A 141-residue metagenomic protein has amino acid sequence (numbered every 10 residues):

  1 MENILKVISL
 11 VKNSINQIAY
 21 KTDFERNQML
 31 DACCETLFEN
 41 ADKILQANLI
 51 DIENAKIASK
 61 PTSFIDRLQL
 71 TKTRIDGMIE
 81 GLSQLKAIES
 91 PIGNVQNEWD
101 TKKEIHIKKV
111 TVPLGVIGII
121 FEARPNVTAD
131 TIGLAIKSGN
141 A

Functional and structural regions predicted by a protein language model:
M1-I107: N-terminal Rossmann-like NAD(P)+-binding subdomain of aldehyde/semialdehyde dehydrogenases
E80, A87-A141: Conserved small-residue-rich beta-alpha loop and adjacent elements that most often cradle the phosphate/pyrophosphate
